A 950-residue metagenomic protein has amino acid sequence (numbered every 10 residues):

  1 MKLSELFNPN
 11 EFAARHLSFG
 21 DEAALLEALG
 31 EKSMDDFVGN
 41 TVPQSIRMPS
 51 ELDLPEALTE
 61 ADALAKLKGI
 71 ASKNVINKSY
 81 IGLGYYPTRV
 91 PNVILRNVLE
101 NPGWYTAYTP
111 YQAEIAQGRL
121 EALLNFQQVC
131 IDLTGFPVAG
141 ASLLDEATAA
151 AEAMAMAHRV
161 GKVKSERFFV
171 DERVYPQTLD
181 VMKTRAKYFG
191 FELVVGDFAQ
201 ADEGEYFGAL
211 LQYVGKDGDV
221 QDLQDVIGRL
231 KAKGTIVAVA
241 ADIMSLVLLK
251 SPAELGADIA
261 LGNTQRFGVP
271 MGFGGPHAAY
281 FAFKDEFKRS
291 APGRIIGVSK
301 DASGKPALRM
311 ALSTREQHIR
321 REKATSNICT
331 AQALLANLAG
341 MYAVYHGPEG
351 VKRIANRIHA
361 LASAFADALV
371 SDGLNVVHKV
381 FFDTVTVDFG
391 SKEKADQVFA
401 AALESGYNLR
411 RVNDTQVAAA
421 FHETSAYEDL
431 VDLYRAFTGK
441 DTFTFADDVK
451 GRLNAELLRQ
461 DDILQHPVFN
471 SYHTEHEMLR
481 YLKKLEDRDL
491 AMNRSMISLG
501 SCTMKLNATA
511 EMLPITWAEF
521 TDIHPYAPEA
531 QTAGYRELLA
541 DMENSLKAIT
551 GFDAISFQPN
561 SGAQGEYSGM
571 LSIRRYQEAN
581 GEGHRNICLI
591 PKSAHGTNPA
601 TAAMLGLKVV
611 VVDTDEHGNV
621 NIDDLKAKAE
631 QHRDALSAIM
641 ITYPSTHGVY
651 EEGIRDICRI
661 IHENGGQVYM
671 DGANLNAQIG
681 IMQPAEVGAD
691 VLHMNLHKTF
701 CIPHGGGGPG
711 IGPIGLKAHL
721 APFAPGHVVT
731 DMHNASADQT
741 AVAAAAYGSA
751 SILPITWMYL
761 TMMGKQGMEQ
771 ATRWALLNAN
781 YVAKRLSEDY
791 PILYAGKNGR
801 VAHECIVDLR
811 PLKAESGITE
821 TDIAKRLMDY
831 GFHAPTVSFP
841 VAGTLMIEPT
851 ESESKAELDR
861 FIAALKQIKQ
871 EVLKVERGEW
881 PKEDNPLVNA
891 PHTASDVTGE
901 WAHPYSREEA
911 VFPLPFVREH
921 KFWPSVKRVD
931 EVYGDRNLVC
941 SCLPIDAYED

Functional and structural regions predicted by a protein language model:
M1-A24, A28, G39-Y80, R89-Y105 (+12 more regions): Non-catalytic terminal extensions of PLP-dependent enzymes
A13, G118, T148-A307, L369-G373 (+6 more regions): Conserved PLP-enzyme active-site core in the AAT-like
E31-S45, A257-G262, A689: TRNA-binding/sensing appendages of the translation machinery
V129-A150, K164, F168: A conserved hydrophobic secondary-structure block that centers on an alpha-helix together with its immediately flanking
A139, E192-G196, V377, R410 (+3 more regions): General small-molecule cofactor/ligand-binding pocket signal
M154-K162, Q332-V344, I752, T756-T761: Proline/glycine-anchored alpha-helix kink/cap motifs
V269-A282, E286-F287, A331-L335, S425 (+5 more regions): Conserved phosphate/anionic-ligand binding catalytic regions in large, soluble enzymes, centered on
